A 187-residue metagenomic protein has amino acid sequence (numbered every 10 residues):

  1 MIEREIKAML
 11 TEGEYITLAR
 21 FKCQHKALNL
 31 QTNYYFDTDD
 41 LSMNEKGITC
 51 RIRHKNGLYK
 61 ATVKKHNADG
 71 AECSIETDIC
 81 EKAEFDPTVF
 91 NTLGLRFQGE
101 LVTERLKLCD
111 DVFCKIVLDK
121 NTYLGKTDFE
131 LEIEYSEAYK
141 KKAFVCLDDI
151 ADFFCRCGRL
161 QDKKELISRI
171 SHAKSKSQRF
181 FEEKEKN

Functional and structural regions predicted by a protein language model:
M1-N187: Phosphate-end processing signature that detects enzymes handling 5′-triphosphorylated RNA and polyphosphate
